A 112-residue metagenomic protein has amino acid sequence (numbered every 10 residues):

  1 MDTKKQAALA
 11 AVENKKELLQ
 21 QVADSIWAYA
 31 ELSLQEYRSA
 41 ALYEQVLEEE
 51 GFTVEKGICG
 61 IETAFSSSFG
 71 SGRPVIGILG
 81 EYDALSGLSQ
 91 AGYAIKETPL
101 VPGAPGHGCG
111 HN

Functional and structural regions predicted by a protein language model:
D2-H107: Acidic/His- and Gly-rich active-site-bordering loop/insert found across diverse amide/peptide-bond hydrolases
G108-N112: Active-site alpha-helical elements of protease catalytic centers
